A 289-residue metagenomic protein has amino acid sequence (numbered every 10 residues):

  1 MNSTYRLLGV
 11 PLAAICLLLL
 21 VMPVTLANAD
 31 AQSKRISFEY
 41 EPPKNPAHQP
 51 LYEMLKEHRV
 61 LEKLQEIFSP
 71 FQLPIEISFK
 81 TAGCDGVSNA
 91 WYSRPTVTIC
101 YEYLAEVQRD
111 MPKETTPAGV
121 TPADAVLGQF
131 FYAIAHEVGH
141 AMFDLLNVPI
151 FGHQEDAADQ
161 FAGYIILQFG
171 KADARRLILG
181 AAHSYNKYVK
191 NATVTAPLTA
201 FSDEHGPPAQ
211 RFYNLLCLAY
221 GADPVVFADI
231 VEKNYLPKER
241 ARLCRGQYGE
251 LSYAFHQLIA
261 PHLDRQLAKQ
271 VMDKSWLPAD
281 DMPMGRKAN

Functional and structural regions predicted by a protein language model:
P11-P23: Bacterial N-terminal signal peptides
S33-S37, P197-N289: Pan-zinc metallopeptidase signature
K44, P50, L145-F161: Active-site metal-coordination segments of metallo-dependent hydrolases
L51-E76: Zn2+-dependent metallopeptidase catalytic core
K80-T98, Y103-K113: Catalytic zinc-binding patch centered on the HExxH motif and its immediate surroundings that defines zinc-dependent
P112-Y132, V148-I150: Short pre-active-site segment immediately N-terminal to the catalytic Zn-binding motif
Y132-N147, D159, G163: Active-site recognition of the HExxH zinc-binding catalytic motif
H153-A192: Post-HExxH zinc-binding segment in Zn-dependent metallohydrolases
